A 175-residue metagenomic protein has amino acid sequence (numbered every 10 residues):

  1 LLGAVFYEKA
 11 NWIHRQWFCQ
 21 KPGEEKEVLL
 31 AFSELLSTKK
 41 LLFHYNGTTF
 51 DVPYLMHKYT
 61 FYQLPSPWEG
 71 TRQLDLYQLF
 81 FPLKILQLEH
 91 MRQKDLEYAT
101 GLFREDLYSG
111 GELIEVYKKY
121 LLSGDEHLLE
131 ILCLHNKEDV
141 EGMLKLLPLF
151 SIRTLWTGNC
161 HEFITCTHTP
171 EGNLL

Functional and structural regions predicted by a protein language model:
L1-V5: Glycine-rich active-site/cofactor-binding loop and its immediate structural neighborhood
F6-L175: DEDD superfamily 3′-5′ metal-dependent exonuclease/proofreading module
